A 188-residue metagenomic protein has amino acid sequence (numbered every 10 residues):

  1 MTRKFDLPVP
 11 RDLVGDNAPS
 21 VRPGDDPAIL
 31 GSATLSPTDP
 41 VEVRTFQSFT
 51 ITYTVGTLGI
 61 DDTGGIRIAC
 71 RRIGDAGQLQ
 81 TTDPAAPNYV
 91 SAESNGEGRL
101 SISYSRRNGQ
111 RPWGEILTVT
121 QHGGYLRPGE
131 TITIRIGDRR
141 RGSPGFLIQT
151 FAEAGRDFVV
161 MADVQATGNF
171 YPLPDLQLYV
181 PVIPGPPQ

Functional and structural regions predicted by a protein language model:
M1-Q188: Ser/Thr/Pro/Gly-rich, low-complexity intrinsically disordered stalk/linker tracts of secreted and surface-exposed
